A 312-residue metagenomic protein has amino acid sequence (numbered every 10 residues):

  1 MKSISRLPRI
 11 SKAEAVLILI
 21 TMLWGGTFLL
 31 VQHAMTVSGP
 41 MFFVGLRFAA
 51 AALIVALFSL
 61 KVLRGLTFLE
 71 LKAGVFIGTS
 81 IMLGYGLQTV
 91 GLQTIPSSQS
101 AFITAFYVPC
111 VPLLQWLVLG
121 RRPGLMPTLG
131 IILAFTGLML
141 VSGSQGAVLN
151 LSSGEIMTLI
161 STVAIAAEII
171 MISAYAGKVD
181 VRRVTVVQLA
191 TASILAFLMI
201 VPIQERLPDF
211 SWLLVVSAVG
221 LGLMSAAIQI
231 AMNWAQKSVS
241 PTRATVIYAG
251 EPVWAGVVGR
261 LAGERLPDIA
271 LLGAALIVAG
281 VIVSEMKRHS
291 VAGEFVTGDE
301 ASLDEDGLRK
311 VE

Functional and structural regions predicted by a protein language model:
M1-F42, T79, L87, A147-A174 (+4 more regions): Glycine-/small-residue-enriched transmembrane alpha-helix faces in small-molecule transporters and effluxers
K2-I10, F48, G143-S144, L214 (+1 more regions): C-terminal-most transmembrane helix of multi-pass membrane proteins
K12-V16, F42-L57, F76, M126-T136 (+4 more regions): Hydrophobic alpha-helical transmembrane segments of multi-pass integral membrane proteins, especially transporters
L23-F28, A56-T104, V111-P112, L140 (+1 more regions): Specific transmembrane alpha-helical segments of multi-pass solute transporters/efflux pumps, especially DMT/EamA
A34, F43, R47, G91 (+9 more regions): Hydrophobic/aromatic residues within transmembrane alpha-helices of multi-pass small-molecule transporters
V44-L46, G86, S100-F106, I172-I194 (+1 more regions): Helix-helix packing/entry segments at the starts of transmembrane helices
I54-R64, Y107-I132, V253-L272: C-terminal transmembrane-helix exit sites in multi-pass transporters
V55, V75, I81, P123-G143 (+3 more regions): Hydrophobic transmembrane alpha-helices of multi-pass small-molecule transport proteins
